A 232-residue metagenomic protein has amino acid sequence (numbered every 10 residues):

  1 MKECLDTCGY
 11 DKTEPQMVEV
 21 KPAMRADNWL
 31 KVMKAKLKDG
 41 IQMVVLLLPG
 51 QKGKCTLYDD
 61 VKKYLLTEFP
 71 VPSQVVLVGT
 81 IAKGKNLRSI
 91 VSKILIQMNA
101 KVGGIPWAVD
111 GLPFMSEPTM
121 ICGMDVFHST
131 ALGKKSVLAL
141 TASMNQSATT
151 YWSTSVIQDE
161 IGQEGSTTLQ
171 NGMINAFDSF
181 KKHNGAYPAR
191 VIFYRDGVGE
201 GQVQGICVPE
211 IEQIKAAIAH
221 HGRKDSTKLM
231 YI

Functional and structural regions predicted by a protein language model:
M1-I232: Long, low-complexity, intrinsically disordered terminal regions
